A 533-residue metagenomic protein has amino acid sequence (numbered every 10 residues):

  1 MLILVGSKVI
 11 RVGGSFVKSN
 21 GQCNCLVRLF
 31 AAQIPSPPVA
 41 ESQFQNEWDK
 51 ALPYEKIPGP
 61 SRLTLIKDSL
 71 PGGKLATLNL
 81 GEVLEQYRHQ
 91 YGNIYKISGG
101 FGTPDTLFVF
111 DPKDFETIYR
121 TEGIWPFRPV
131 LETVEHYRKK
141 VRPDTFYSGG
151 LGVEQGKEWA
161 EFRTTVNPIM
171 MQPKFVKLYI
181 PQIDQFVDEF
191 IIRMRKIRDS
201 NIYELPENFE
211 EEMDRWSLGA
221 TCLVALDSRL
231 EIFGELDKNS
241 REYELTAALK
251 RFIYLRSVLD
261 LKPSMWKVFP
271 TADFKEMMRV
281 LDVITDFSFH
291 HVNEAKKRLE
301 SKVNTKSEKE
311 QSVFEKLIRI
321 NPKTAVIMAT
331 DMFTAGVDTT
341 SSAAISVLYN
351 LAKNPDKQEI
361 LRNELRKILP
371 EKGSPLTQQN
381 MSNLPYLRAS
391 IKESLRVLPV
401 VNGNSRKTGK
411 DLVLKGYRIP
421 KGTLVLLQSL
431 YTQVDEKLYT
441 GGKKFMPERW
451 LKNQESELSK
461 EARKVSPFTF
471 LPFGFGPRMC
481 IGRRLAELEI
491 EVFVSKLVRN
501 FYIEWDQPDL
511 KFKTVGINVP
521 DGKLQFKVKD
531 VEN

Functional and structural regions predicted by a protein language model:
R11-G14, C23-L26, F30-D144, K157 (+6 more regions): N-terminal membrane-proximal hinge/A-helix region immediately C-terminal to the signal-anchor transmembrane segment
E55-E85, E132-L226, S240-K297, K323-V326 (+4 more regions): Cytochrome P450 catalytic-domain helical core, especially the substrate-recognition surface and oxygen-activation
T64, M171, E276-A344, T377-N380 (+2 more regions): Conserved cytochrome P450 catalytic core segment spanning the I/J/K helices
L70-Y95, D286, S374-K415, T423 (+3 more regions): Conserved cytochrome P450 K-helix E-x-x-R motif and the immediately C-terminal K′/meander segment
G149, N453-I490: Cytochrome P450 heme-thiolate "Cys pocket" and heme-binding signature region
S217, T221, V280-F289, E315-E364 (+5 more regions): Central I-helix of cytochrome P450 enzymes
P355-K357, R483-V519: Cytochrome P450 heme-binding "Cys pocket" and the immediately downstream C-terminal segment
L427-K460: Conserved cytochrome P450 K-helix/beta-meander segment immediately N-terminal to the heme-binding cysteine loop
